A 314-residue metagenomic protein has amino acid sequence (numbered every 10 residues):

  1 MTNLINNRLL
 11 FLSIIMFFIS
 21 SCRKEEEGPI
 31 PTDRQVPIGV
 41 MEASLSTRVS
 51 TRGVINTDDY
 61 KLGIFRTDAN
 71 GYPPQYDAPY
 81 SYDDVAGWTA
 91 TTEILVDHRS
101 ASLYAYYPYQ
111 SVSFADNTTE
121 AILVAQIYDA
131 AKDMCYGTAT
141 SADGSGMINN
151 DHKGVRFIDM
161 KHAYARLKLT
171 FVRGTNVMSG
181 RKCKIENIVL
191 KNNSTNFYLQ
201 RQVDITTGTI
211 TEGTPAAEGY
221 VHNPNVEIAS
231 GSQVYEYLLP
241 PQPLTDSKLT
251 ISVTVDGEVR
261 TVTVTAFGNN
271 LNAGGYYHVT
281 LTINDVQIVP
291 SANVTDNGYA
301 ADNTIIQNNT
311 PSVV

Functional and structural regions predicted by a protein language model:
T2-R8, S21-V314: Sec-type signal peptide cleavage vicinity
F11-F18: Bacterial N-terminal signal peptides
